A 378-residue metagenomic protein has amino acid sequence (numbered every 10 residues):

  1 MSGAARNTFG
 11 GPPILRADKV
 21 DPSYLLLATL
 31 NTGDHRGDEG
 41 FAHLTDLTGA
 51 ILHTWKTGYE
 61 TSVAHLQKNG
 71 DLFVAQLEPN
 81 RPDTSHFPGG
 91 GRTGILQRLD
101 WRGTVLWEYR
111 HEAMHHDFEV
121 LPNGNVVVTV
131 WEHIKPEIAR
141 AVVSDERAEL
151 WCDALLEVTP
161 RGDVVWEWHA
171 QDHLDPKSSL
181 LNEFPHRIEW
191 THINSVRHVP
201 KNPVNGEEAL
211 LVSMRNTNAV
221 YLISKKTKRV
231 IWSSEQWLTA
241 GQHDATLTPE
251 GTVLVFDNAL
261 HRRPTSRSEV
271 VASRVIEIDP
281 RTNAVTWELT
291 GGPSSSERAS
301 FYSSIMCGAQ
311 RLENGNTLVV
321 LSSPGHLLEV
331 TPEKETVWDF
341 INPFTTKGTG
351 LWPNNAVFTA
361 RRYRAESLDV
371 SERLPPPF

Functional and structural regions predicted by a protein language model:
M1-F378: Histidine-/acidic-rich catalytic cores in large beta-rich domains
